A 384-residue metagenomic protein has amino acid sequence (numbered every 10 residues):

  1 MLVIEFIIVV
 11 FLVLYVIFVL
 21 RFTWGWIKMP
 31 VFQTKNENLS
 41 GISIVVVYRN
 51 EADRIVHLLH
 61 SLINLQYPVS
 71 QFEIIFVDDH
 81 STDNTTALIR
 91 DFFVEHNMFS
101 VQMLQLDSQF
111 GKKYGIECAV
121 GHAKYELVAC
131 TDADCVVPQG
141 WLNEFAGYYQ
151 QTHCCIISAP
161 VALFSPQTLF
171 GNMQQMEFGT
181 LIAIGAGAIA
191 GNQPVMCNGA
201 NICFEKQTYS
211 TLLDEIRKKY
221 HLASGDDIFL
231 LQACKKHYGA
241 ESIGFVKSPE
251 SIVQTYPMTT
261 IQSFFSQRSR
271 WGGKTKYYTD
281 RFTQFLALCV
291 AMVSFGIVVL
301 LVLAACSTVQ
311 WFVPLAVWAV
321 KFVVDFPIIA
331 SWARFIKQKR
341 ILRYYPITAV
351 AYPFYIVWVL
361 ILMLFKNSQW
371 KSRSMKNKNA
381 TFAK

Functional and structural regions predicted by a protein language model:
M1-N38, Q175, I329: N-terminal membrane-anchoring/stem segments of glycan-assembly enzymes
W24, N36, T283-N367: Membrane-embedded multi-pass helical conduit in multi-pass membrane proteins, especially envelope-biosynthetic
H60-Q71: Short, acidic, metal-binding catalytic loop of nucleotide-sugar glycosyltransferases
D78-A87, S108, C135: A conserved acidic beta->alpha catalytic loop
N84, A133-Y148: Acidic donor-binding/catalytic loop of UDP-sugar-dependent glycosyltransferases, especially processive GT2
L106-A123: Glycine-rich, basic loop-to-helix element that forms the pyrophosphate-binding segment of sugar-nucleotide handling
V128: Short aromatic/hydrophobic "clamp" motif used to bind/position activated sugar donors
Y149-T152, I156-L181, S210, E215-T283: Catalytic donor/gating beta->alpha subdomain of glycosyltransferases that bind UDP-sugars
